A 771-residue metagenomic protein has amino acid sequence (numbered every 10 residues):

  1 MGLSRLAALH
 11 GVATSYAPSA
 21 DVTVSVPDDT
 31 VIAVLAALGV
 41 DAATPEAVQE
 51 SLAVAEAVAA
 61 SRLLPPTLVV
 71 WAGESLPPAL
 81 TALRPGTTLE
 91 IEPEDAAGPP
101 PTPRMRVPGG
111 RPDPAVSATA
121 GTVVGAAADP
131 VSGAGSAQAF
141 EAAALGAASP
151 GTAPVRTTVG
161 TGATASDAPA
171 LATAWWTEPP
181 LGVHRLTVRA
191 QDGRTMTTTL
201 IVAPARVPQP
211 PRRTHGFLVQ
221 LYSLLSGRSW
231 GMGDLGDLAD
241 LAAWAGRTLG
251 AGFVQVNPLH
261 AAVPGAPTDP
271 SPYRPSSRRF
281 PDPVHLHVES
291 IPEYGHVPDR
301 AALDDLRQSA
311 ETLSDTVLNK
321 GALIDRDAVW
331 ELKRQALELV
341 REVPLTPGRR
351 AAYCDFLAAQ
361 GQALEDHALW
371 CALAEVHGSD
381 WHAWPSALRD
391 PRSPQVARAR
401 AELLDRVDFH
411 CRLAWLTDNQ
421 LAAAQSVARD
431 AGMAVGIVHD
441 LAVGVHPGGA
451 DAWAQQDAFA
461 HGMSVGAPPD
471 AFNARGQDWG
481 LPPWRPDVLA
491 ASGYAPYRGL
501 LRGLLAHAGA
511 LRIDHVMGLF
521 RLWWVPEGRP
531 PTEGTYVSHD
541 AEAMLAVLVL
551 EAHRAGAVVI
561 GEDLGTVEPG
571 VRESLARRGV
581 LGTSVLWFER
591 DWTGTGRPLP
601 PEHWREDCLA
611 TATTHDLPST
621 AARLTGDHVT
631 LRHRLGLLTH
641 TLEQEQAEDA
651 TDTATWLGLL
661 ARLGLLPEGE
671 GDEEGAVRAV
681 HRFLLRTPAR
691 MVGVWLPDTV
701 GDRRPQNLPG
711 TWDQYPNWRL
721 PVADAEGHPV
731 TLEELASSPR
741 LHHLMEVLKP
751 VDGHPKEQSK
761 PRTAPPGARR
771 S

Functional and structural regions predicted by a protein language model:
M1-V256, Y294-R300, H553-R554, V558 (+3 more regions): Carbohydrate-interacting/catalytic domains
G39-G73, G86, E92-P99, R104 (+4 more regions): Acidic/aromatic-lined carbohydrate-recognition and catalytic surfaces of CAZymes acting on diverse glycans
G265-D418, G444-M691, P697-D698, D713-Q714 (+1 more regions): Alpha-amylase-like alpha-glycosidases and glucanotransferases acting on alpha-linked glucans and related
